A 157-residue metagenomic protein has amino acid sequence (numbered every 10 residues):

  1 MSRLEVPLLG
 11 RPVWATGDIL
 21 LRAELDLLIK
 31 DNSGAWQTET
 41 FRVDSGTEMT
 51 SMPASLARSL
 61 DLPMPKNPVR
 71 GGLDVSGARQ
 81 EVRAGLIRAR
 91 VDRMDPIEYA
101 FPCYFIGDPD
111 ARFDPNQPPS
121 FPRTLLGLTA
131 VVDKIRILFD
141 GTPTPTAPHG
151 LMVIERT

Functional and structural regions predicted by a protein language model:
M1-T157: Pepsin/retropepsin-fold aspartyl endopeptidases
